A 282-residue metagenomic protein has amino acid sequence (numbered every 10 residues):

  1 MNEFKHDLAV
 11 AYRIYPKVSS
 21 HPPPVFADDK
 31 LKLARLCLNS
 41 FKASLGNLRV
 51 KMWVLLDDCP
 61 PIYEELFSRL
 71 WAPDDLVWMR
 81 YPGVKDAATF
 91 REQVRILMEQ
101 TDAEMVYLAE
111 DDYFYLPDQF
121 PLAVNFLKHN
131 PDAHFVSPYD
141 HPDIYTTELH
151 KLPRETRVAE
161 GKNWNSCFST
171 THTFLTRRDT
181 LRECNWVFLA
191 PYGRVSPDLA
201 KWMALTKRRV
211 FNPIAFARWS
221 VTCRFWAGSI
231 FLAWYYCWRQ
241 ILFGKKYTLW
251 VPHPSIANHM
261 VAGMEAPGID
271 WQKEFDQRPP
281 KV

Functional and structural regions predicted by a protein language model:
E3-K5, R178, E183-V282: C-terminal catalytic/acceptor-binding lobe
L8, S44-W53, L76-V77, E104: Short loop->beta transition adjacent to catalytic acidic/histidine clusters or analogous donor-positioning motifs
L8-S19, D57-D58, P138-H141, H253-S255: Short loop/turn segments at strand-loop or loop-helix junctions that form parts of catalytic or ligand-binding pockets
V18-K32, F188-G193: Short, flexible/disordered intra-domain loops and linkers
P24-R49: Short, acidic, metal-binding catalytic loop of nucleotide-sugar glycosyltransferases
P60-E104: Active-site-proximal specificity loops/subdomain of glycosyltransferases
M105, F114-A190: Conserved catalytic core of nucleotide-sugar-dependent glycosyltransferases
